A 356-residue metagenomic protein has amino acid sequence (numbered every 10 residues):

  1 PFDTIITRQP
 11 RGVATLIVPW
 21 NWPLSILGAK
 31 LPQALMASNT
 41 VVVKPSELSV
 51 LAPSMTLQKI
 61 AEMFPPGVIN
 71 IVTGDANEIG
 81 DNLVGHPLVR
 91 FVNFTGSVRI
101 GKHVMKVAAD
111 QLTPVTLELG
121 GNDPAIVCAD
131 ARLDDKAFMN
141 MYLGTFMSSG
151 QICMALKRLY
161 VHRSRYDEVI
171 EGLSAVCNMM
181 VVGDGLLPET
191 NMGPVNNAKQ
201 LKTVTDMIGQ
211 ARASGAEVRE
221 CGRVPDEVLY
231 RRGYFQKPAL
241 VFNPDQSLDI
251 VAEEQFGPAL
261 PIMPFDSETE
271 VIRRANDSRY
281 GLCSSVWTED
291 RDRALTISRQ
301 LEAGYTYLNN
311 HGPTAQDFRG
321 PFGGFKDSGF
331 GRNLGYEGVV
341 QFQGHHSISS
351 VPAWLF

Functional and structural regions predicted by a protein language model:
P1-K136, F265: Rossmann-like NAD(P) dinucleotide-binding subdomain of oxidoreductase/dehydrogenase enzymes
A14, A76, P87, V98-R99 (+12 more regions): Gly/Ser/Thr-rich beta-alpha loop segments that engage phosphate groups in nucleotides
Q33, N82-L83, N140, Q210 (+2 more regions): Well-formed, non-transmembrane alpha-helical positions, independent of function
A34, A108, A211, A275 (+1 more regions): A generic structural signal for well-ordered alpha-helical segments
S38, I69, V92, G121 (+5 more regions): Residue-level signal for inorganic ion chemistry
T40, P114, E217, G281-C283: Residue-level detector of anion-binding/catalytic polar loops
F64, R99-D245, L308, L355: ALDH superfamily catalytic-core signature
V89, V181, R231, F235-F356: Conserved C-terminal structural/oligomerization subdomain of aldehyde/semialdehyde dehydrogenase
